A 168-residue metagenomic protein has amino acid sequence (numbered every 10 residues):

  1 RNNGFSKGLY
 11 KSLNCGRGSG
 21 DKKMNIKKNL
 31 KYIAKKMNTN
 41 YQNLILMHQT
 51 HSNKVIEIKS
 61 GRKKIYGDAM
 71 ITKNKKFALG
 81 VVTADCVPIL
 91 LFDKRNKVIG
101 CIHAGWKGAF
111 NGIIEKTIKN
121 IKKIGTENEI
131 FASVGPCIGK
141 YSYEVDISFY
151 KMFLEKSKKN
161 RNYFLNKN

Functional and structural regions predicted by a protein language model:
R1-N168: Active-site microenvironment for binding and transforming phosphate-containing groups
